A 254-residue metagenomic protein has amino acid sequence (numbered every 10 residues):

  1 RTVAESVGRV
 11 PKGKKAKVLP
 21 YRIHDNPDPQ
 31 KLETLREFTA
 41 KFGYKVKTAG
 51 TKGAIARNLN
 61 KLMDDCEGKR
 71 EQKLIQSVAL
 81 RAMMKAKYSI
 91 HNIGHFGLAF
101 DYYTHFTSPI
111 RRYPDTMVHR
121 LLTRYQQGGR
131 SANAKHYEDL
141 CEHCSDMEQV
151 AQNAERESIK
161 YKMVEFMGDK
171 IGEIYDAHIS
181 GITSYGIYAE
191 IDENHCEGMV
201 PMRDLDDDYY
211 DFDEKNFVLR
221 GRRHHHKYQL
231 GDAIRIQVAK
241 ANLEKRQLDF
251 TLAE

Functional and structural regions predicted by a protein language model:
R1-D192, M199-P201, D206, Y210-F217 (+3 more regions): Append "with occasional cross-activation on large, charged helical scaffolds in nucleic-acid assemblies
V218-H225: A conserved acidic, glycine/proline-rich C-terminal tail/linker
H226-E254: OB-fold/S1-family single-stranded nucleic acid-binding modules
